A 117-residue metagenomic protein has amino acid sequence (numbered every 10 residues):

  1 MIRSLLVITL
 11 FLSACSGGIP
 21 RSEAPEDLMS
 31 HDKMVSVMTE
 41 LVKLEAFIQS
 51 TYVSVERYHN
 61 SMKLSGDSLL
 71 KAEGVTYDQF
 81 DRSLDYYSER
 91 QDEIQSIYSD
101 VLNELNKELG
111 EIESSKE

Functional and structural regions predicted by a protein language model:
M1-I8: Sec-dependent signal peptide recognition, specifically the positively charged N-region followed immediately by
L6, M34-V35, F80: Short functional linear motifs
F11-A14: C-terminal motif of bacterial Sec signal peptides marking the signal peptidase cleavage site
S16-I19: Bacterial signal peptide processing site
E23-V75: Short N-proximal segments of mature Sec-exported proteins
Y52-E117: Compact alpha-helical subdomains of small soluble proteins
